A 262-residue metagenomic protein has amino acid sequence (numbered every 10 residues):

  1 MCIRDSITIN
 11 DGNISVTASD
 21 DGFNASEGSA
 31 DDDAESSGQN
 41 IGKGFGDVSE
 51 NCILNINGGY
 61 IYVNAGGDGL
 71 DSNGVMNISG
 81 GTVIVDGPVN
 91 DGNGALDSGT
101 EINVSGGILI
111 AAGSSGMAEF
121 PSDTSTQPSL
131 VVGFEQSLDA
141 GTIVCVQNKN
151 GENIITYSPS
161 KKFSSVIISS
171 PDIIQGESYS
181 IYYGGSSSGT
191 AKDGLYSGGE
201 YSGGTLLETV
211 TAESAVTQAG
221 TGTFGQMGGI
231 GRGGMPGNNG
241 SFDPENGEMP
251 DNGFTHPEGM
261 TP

Functional and structural regions predicted by a protein language model:
R4-P262: A composition-driven surface/loop motif
